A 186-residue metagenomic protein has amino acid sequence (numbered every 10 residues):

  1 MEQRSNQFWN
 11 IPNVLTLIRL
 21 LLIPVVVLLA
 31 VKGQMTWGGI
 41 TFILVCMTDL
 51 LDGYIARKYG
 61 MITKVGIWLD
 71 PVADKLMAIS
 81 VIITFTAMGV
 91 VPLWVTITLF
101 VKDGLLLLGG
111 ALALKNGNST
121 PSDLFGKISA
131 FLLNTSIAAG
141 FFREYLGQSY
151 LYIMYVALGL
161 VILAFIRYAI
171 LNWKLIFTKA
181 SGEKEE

Functional and structural regions predicted by a protein language model:
M1-E186: Alpha-helical transmembrane bundles and membrane-interface segments of multipass inner-membrane proteins
